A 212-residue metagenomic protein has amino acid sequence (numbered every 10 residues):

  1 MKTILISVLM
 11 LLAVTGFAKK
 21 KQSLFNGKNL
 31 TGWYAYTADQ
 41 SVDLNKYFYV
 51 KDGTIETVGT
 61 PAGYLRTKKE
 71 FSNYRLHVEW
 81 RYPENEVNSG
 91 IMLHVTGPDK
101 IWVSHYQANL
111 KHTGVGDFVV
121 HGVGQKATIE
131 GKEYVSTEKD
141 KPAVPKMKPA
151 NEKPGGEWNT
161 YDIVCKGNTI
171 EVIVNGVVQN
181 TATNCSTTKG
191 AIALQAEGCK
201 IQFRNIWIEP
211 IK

Functional and structural regions predicted by a protein language model:
M1-K20: Bacterial Sec-dependent N-terminal signal peptides
F17-K212: Carbohydrate-interacting regions of secretory-pathway proteins
